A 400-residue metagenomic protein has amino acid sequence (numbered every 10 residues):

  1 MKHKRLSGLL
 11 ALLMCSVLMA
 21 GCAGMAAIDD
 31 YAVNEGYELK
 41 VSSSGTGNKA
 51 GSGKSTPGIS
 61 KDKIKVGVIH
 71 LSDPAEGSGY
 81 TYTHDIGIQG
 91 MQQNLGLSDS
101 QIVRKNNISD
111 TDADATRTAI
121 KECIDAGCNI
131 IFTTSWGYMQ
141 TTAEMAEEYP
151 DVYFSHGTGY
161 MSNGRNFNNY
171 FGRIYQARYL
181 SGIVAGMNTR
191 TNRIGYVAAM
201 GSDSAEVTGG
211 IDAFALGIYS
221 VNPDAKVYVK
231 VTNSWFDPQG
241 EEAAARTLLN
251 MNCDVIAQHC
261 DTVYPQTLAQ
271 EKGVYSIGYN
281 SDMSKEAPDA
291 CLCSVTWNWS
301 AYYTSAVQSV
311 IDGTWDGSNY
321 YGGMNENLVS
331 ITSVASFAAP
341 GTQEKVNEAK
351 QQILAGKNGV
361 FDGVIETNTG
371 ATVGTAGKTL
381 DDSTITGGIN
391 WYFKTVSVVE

Functional and structural regions predicted by a protein language model:
M1-L10: Bacterial N-terminal signal peptides that target proteins for export
L13-M14: Repetitive helical segments and hydrophobic/amphipathic motifs
V17-G21: C-terminal motif of bacterial Sec signal peptides marking the signal peptidase cleavage site
G24-E400: A residue-level marker of the well-folded mature domains of exported/periplasmic proteins
